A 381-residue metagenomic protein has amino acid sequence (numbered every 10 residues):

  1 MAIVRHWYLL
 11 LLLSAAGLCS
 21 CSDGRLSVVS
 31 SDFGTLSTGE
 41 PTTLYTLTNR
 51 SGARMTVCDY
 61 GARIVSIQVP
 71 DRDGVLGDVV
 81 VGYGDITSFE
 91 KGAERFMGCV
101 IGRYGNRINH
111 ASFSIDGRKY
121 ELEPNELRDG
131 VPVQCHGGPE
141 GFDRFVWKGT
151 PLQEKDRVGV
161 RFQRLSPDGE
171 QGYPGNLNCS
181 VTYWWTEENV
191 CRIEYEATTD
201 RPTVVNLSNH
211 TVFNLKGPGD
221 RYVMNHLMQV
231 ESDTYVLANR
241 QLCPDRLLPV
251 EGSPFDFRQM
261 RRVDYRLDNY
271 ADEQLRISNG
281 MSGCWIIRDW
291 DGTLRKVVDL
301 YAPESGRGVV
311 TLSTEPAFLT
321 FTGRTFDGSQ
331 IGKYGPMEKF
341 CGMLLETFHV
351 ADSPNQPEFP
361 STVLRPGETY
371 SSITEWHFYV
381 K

Functional and structural regions predicted by a protein language model:
M1, S14-A15: Residue-level detector of intrinsically disordered, flexible termini and proteolytic processing junctions
M1-Y8: Bacterial N-terminal signal peptides that target proteins for export
L9-L13: Hydrophobic helical h-region of N-terminal Sec-dependent signal peptides in bacterial secretory/periplasmic proteins
G17-S20: C-terminal motif of bacterial Sec signal peptides marking the signal peptidase cleavage site
S22-A53, C58-K381: An exposed, glycine/acidic-rich loop-and-rim segment of catalytic or binding clefts
